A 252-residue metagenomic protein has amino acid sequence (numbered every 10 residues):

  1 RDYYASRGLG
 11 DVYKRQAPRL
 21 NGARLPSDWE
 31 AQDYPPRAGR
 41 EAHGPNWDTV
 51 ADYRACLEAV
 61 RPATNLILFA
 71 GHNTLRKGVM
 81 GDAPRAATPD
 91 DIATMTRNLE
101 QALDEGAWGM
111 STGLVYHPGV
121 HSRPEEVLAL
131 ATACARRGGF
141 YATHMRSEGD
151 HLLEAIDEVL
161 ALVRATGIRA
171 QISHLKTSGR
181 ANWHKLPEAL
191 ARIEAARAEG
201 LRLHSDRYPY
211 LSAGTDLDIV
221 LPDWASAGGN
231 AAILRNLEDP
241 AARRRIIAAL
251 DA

Functional and structural regions predicted by a protein language model:
R1-Y13: Single conserved hydrophobic/aromatic residue that forms the stacking wall/gate of nucleotide- or nucleobase-binding
D11-W108, L201-L203: Divalent-metal coordination cores built from histidine and acidic residues
R19-S27, K77-A83, S122-P124, L153-D157 (+2 more regions): Short acidic, glycine/serine/threonine-rich loops at helix termini
W47, A86-A93, H117-S122, G149-L153 (+1 more regions): Active-site glycine- and acidic-residue-rich loops that bind and position anionic ligands or nucleotide-like cofactors
D52-A55, R97, E125-R136, D157-A161 (+1 more regions): Alpha-helical scaffolding segments of alpha/beta enzyme cores, especially the outer helices of TIM-barrel or partial
G71-N73, G113-H117, R146-E148, L175-S178 (+1 more regions): Active-site beta-loop-alpha junctions enriched in small/polar residues
Q101, A107-V159: Divalent metal-binding pocket/active-site signature
L186-A252: Hard-cation-handling environments
